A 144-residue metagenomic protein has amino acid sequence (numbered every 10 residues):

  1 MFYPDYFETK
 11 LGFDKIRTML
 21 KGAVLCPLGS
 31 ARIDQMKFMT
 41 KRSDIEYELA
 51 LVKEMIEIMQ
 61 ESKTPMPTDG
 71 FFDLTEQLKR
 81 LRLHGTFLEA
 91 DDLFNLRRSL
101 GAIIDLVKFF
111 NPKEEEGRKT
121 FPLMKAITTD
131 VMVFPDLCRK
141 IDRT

Functional and structural regions predicted by a protein language model:
M1-T144: Conserved amphipathic alpha-helical "coupling/scaffold" segments that transmit conformational changes between domains
